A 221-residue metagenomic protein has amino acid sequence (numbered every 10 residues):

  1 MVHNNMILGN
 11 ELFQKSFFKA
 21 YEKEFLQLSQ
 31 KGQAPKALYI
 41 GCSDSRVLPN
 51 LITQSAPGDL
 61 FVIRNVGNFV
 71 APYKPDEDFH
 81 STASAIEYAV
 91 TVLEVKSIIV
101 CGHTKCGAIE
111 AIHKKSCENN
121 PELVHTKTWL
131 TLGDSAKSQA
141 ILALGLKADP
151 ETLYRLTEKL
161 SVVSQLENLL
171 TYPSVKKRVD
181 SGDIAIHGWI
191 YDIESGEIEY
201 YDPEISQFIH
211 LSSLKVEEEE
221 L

Functional and structural regions predicted by a protein language model:
M1-P35, N68-S84, Y88-K96, G107-L221: Divalent-metal-activated hydrolytic enzyme cores
Q30-P49: N-terminal low-complexity or amphipathic/hydrophobic leaders
I40-C42, R64, C101-H103, H187-D192: Short beta-strand segments
D44-R46, H103-A108: Gly/Ser/Thr-rich loops at beta-strand to alpha-helix junctions that form or flank small-molecule/cofactor-binding
S45-F69: Catalytic core of membrane glycerolipid acyltransferases/transacylases, capturing the structured, soluble-facing
F61, S97-I99: Short hydrophobic alpha-helical runs that function as membrane-insertion/retention elements
